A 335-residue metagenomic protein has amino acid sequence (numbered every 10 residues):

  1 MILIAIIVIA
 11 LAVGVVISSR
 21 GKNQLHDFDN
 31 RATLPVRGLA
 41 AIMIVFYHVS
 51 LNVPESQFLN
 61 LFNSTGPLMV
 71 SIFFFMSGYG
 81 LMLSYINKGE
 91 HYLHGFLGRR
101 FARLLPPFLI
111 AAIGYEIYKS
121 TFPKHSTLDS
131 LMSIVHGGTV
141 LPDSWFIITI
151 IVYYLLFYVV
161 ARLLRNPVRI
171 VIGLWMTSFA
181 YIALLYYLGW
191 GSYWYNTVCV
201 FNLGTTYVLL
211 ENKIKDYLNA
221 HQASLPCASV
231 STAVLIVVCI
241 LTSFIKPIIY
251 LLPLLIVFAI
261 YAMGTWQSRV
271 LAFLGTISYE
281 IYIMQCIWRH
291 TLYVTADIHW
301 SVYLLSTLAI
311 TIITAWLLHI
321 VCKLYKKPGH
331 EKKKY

Functional and structural regions predicted by a protein language model:
M1-F179, T265-Q267, I277, D297-Y335: Membrane-cytosol interface segments of multi-pass membrane proteins, especially ER/Golgi lipid-handling enzymes
I2-I6, A180-L308: Alpha-helical transmembrane segments and terminal signal-anchor/GPI-anchor hydrophobic tails, characterized by long
